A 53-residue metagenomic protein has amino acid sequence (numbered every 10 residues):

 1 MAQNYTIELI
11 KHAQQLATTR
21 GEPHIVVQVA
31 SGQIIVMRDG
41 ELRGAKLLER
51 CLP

Functional and structural regions predicted by a protein language model:
M1-Q3, I34-I35: Ampipathic, surface-exposed secondary-structure segments
A2-P23: A short, charged, amphipathic alpha-helix used as a generic interaction element across diverse proteins
Q28-P53: Detector for the mature cores of small, proteolytically processed and post-translationally modified peptide effectors
